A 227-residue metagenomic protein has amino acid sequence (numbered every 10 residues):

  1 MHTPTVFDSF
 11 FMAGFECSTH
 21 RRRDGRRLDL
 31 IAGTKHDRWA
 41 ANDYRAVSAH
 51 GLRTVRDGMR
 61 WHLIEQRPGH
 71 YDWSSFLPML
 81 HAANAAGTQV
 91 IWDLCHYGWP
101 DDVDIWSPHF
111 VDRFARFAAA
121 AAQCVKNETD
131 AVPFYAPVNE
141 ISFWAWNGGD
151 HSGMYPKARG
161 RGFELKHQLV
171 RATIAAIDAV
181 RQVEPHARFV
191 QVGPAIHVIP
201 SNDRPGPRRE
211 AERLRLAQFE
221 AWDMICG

Functional and structural regions predicted by a protein language model:
M1-R38, Y44, S48-H50, E65-G227: Non-catalytic scaffold segments within catalytic domains of secreted glycoside hydrolases
